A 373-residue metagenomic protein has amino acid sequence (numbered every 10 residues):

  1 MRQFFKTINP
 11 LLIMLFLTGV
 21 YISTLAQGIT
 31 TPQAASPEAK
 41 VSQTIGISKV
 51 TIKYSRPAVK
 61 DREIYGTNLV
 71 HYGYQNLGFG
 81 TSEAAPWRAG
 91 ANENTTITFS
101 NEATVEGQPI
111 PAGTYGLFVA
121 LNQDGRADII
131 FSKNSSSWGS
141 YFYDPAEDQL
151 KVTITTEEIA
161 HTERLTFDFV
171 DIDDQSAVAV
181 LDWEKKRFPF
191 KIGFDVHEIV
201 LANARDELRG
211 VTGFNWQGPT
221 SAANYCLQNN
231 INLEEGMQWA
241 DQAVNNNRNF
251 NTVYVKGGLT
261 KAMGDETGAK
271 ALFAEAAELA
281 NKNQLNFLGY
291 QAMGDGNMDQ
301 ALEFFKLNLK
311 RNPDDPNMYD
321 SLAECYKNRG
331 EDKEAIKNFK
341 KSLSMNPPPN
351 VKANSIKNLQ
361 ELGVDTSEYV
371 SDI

Functional and structural regions predicted by a protein language model:
M1-I29: Bacterial Sec-dependent N-terminal signal peptides
G28-G46: Short N-terminal segments immediately surrounding and downstream of signal-peptide cleavage
K53-A112, V119-G218, N247: Extended, well-structured beta-strand/loop surface patches that form recognition or cofactor-anchoring regions within
D206-T212, N249, E278-K282, P348: Flexible helix-coil transition and linker loops at the boundaries of alpha-helical arrays
G213-Q242, Y254-M318: Alpha-helical adaptor scaffolds
E234-M237, K270, L302, K333-I336 (+2 more regions): Conserved positions within tetratricopeptide repeat
N246-N247, R311-D315, M345-N350: Short solvent-exposed coil/turn linkers within tandem alpha-helical repeat scaffolds
I336-I373: Terminal, low-structured helical/coil segments at or just beyond the last alpha-helical repeat
